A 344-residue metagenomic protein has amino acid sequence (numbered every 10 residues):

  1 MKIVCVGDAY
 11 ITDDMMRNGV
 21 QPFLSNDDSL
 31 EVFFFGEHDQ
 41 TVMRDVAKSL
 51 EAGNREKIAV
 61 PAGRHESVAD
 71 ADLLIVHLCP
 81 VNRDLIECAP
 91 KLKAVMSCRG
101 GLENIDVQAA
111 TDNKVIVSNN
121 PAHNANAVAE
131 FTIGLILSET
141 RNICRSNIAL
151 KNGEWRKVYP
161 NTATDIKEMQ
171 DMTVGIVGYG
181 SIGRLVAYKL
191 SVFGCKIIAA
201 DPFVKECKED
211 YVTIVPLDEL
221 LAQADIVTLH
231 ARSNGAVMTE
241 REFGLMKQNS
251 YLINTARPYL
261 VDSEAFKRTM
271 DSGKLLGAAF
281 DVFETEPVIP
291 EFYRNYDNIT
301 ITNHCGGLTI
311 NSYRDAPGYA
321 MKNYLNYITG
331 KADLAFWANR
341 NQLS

Functional and structural regions predicted by a protein language model:
M1-L73: N-terminal glycine-/charge-rich "phosphate-binding" loop or analogous flexible N-terminal tail
V6, I176-V177: Conserved N-terminal Rossmann-fold NAD(P)-binding element of oxidoreductases
V6-G7, T111, N119-A127, R145 (+1 more regions): C-terminal helix-to-coil terminal segments
F35-Q40, V192-K208: NAD(P)-binding Rossmann-fold cofactor-contacting core
L78: Short His-centered aromatic/hydrophobic patch
N113, N120-T173, L185-Y188: Phosphate-binding beta-alpha-beta segment of Rossmann-like dinucleotide-binding domains, i.e., the NAD(P)
I182: Hydrophobic/small residue at the entry helix of a nucleotide-binding pocket
F203-F292: Rossmann-like adenosine-cofactor binding region
